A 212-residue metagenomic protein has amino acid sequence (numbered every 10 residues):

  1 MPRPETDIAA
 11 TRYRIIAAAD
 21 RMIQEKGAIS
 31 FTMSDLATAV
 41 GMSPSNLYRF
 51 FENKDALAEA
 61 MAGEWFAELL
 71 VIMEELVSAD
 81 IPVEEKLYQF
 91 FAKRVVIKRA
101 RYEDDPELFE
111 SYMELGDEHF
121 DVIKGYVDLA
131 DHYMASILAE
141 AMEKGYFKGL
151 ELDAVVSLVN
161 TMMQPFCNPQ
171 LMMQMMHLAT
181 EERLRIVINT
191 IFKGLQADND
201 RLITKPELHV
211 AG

Functional and structural regions predicted by a protein language model:
M1-K26, M33-A39, A56-E59: Basic, helix-initiating cap at the start of DNA-binding domains
P2, Q89, H132, S136-E143 (+1 more regions): C-terminal peripheral helix-coil segments that are non-catalytic and often amphipathic
A28-I29, F147, M172: Conserved hydrophobic residue
I29-S30, F50: Flexible coil/turn residues that form the inter-helical turn or adjacent wing/linker of helix-turn-helix
V40-F51: Short hydrophobic/aromatic patch on the recognition helix
A60, E64, E74-A100, V156-V159 (+1 more regions): Hydrophobic alpha-helical connector segments
A67-L70, I97, D117-K144, D153-S157 (+1 more regions): Amphipathic alpha-helical packing segments from all-alpha helical-bundle domains
K86, K98-E118, N168-L171: Amphipathic alpha-helical segments used for helix-helix packing
